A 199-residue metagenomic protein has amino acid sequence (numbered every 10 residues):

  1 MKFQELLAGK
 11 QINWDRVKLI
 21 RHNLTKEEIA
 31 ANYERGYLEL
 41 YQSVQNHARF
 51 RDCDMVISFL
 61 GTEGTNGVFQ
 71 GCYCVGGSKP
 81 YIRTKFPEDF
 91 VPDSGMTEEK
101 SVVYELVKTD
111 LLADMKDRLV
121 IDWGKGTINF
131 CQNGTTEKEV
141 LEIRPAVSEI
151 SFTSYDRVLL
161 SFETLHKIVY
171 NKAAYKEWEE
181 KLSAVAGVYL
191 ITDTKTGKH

Functional and structural regions predicted by a protein language model:
M1-G197: GIY-YIG nuclease catalytic motif and its immediate N-terminal context
